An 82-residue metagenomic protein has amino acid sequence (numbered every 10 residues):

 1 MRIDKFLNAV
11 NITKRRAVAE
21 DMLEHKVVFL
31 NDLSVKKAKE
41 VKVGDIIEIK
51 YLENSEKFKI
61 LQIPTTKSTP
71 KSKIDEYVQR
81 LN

Functional and structural regions predicted by a protein language model:
R2-K5, R16-D21, V27-N82: Strongly charged
I12-T13: Loop/turn elements at beta-strand to alpha-helix junctions within RNA-recognition modules
